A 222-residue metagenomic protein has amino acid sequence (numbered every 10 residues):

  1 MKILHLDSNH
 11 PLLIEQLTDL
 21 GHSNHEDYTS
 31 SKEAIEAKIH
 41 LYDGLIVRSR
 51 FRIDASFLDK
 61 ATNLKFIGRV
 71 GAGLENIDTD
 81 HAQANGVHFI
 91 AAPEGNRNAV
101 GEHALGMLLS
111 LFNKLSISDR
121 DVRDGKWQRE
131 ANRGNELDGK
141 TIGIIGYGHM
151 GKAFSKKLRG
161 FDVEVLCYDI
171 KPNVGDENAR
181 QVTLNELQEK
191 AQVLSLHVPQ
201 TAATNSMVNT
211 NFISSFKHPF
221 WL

Functional and structural regions predicted by a protein language model:
M1-I90, L187-E189, N209: An N-terminal-biased, well-structured beta-alpha scaffold segment characteristic of Rossmann-like dinucleotide-binding
G21-D27, G44-V47, D121, K171-N178 (+1 more regions): Short, flexible loop segments at the rims of nucleotide/cofactor-binding pockets, characterized by
S30-E33, R48, R69, A91 (+6 more regions): Residues at secondary-structure transition points
E75-N76, N96-A99, N173: Short gly/pro/ser/thr-enriched loop/turn and capping motifs at secondary-structure boundaries
Q83-G95, K217-W221: Rossmann-fold dehydrogenase core element
N85, P93-T141, A153-K156, G160: Phosphate-binding beta-alpha-beta segment of Rossmann-like dinucleotide-binding domains, i.e., the NAD(P)
E130-F220: Rossmann-like dinucleotide/phosphate-binding beta-alpha-beta segment
